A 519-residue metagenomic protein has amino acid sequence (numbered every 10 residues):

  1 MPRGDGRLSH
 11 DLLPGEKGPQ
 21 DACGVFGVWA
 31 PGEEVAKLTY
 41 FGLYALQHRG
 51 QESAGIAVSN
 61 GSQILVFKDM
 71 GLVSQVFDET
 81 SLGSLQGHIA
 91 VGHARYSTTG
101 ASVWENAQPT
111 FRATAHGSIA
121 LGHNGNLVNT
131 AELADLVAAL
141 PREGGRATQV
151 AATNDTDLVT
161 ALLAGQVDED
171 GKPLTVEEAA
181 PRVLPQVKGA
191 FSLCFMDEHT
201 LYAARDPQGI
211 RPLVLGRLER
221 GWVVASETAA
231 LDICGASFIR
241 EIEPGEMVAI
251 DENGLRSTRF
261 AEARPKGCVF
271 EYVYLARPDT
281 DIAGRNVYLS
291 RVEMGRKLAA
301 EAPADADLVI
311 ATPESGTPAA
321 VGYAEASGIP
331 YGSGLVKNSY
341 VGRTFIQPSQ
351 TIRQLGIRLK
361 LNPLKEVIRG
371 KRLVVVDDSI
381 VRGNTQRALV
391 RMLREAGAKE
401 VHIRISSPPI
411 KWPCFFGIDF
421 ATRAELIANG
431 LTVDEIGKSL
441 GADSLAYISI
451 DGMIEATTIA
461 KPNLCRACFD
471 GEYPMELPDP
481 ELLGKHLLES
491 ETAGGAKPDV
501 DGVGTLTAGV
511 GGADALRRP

Functional and structural regions predicted by a protein language model:
M1-P244, A249-A306, T312, E400 (+1 more regions): Conserved short alpha-helical segments that host acidic/polar catalytic motifs at enzyme active sites
V35, T98-T99, N129, Y202 (+8 more regions): Flexible loop/turn segments at secondary-structure boundaries
E143-G144, T148, E169, P303-D307 (+3 more regions): Secondary-structure transition/capping motifs at alpha-helix termini and the adjoining loop/turn into the next element
A152-T153, D157-L162, Y331-G342, G437-T457: A conserved beta-strand->alpha-helix junction
R182, A230, S237, I242-E246 (+4 more regions): Phosphate/diphosphate-binding loops
L184, H199-T200, G235-E241, A261 (+1 more regions): PRPP-dependent phosphoribosyltransferase catalytic core
P244-M247, D251, V321-G332: Structured, non-catalytic alpha/beta "coupling" segments that mediate domain-domain communication and provide generic
G328-L373, N384, K411-A421: Short, glycine/charge-rich flexible loops or terminal/linker lids adjacent to PRPP-binding catalytic cores
